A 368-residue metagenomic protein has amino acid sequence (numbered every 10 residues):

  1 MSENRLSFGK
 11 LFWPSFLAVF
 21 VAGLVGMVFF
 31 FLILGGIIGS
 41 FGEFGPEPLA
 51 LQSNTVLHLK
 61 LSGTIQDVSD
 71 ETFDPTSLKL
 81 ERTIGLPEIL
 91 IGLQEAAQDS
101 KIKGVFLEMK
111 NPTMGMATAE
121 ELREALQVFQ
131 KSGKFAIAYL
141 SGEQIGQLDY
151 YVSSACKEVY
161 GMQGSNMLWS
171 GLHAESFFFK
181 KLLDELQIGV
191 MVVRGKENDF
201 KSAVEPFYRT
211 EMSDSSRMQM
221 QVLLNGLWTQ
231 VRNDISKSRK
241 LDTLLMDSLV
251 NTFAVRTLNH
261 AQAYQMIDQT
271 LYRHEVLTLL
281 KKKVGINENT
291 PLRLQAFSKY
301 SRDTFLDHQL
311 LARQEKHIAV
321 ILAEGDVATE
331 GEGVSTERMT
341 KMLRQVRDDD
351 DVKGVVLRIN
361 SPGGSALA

Functional and structural regions predicted by a protein language model:
S2-D242, N251, V255, K281-A368: Small-residue-centered hinge/linker elements
Y160-G161, I267-R273: Short acidic-hydrophobic, aromatic-tinged amphipathic segments that line or gate anion-handling sites
D268-Q269, L277-K283: Terminal amphipathic helices with adjacent charged low-complexity linkers/tails
